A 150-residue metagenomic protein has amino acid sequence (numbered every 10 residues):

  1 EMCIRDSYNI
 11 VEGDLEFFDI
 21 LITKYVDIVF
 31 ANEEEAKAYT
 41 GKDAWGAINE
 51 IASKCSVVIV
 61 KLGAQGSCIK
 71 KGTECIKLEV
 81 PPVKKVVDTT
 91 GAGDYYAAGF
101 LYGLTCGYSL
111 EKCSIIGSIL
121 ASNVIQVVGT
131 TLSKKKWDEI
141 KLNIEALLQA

Functional and structural regions predicted by a protein language model:
E1, R5-N49, Q65-G66: Conserved beta-alpha-beta core of the PfkB/ribokinase-like small-molecule kinase fold
A44-A150: Conserved phosphate-binding/catalytic region of the ribokinase-like
